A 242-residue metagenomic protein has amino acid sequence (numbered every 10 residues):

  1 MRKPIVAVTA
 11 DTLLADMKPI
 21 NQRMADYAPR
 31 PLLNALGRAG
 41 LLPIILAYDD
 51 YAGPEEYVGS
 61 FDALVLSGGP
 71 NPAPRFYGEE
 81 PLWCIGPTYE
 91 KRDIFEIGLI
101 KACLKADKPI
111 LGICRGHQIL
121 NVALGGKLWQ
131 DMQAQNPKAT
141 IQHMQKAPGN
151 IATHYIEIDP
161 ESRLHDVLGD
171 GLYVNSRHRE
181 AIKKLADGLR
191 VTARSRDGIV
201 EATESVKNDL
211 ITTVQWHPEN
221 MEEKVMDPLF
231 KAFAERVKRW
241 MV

Functional and structural regions predicted by a protein language model:
M1-L111, V122, W129, Q133-V167 (+6 more regions): N-terminal beta1-alpha1 cap of cysteine-dependent amidohydrolase-like domains
R115-H117, L124: Active-site loop->helix "elbow" adjoining a glycine-rich segment at hydrolase catalytic centers
I211-W216: Active-site-proximal beta-strand elements of phosphoester/diester hydrolases
